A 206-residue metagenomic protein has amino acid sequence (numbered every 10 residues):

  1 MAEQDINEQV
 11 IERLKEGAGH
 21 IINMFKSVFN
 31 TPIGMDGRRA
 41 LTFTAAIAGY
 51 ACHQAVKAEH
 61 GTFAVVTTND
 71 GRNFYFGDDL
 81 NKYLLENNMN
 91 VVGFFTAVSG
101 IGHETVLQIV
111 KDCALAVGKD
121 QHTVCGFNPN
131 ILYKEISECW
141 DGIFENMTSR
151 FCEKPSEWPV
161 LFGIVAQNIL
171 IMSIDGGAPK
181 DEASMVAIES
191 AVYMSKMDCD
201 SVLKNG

Functional and structural regions predicted by a protein language model:
A2-G206: Solvent-exposed interaction surfaces and binding hotspots enriched for charged
